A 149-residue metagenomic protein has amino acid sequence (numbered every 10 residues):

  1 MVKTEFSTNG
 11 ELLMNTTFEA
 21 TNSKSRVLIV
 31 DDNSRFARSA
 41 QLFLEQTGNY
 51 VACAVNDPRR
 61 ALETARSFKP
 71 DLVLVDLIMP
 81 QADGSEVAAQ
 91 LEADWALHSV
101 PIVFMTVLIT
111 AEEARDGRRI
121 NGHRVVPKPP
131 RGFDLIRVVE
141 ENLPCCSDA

Functional and structural regions predicted by a protein language model:
M1-R26, R131-A149: Non-catalytic signal-transmission and effector/linker regions of two-component phosphorelay proteins
V30-D31, V55, V73: Conserved sequence signature across two-component system core domains
S34-C53: Two-component/phosphorelay signaling modules centered on CheY-like receiver
V55-R59, G132: Conserved Asp/Asn-Gly motif in the active-site loop of CheY-like receiver
F68-L74: Active-site beta3 strand of CheY-like receiver
M79: Receiver (REC) domain active-site loop signature in two-component systems and cognate sites in sensor histidine kinases
